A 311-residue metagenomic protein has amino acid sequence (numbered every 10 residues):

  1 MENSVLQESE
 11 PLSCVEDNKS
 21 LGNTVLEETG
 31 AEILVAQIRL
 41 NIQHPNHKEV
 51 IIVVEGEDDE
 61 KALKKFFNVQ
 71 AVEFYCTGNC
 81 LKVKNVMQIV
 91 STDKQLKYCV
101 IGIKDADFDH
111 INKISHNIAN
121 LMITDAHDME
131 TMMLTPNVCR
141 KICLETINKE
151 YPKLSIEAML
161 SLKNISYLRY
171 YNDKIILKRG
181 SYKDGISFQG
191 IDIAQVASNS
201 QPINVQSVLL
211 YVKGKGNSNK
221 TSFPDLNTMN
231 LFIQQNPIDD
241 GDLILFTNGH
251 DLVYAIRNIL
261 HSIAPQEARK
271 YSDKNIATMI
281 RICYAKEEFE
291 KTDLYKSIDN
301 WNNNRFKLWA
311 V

Functional and structural regions predicted by a protein language model:
E2-V311: Acidic, divalent-metal-binding catalytic cores of TOPRIM and closely related two-metal-ion phosphodiester/pyrophosphate
